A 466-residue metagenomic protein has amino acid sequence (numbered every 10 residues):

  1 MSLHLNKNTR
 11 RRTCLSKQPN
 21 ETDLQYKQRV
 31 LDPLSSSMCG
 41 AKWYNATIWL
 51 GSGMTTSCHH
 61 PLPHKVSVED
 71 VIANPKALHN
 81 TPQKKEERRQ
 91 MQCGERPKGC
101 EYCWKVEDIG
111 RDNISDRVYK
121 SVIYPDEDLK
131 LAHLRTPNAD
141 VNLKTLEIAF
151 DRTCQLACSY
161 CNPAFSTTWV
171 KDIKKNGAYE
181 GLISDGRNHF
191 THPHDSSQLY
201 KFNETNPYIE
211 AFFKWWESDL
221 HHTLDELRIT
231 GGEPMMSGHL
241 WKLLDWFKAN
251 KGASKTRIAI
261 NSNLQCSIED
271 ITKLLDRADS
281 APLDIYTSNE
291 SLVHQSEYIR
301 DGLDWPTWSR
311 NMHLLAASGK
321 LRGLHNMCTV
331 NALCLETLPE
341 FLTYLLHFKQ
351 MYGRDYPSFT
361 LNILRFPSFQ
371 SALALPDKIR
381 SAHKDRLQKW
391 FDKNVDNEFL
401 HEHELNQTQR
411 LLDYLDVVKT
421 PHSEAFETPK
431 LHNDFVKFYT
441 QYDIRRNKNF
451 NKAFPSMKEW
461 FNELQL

Functional and structural regions predicted by a protein language model:
S2-I72, A77, R111-V122, V170 (+2 more regions): Radical SAM enzyme [4Fe-4S]-AdoMet core and its adjacent flexible, acidic and glycine-rich loops/tails across
Q28-P33, P82-K98: Immediate flanking context of iron-sulfur cluster ligation sites
G40-S57, T136-A164, L224-R228: N-terminal pre-triad scaffold of radical SAM enzymes
K85, E127-A139, E204-S218: A Trp-anchored, charged/polar loop motif used as the substrate-binding/catalytic surface of acyl/ester-handling
W104-V106, C161-T167: Detector for the c-type heme attachment site
G110-K144, C154-L156, G177: Recognition helices and adjacent regulatory flanks at domain boundaries
L143-T153, A164-Y208, H222-G238, N250-D270 (+3 more regions): Core AdoMet radical
W241-D245, I268-D276, T337-P339: Distinct, well-ordered alpha-helical segments
